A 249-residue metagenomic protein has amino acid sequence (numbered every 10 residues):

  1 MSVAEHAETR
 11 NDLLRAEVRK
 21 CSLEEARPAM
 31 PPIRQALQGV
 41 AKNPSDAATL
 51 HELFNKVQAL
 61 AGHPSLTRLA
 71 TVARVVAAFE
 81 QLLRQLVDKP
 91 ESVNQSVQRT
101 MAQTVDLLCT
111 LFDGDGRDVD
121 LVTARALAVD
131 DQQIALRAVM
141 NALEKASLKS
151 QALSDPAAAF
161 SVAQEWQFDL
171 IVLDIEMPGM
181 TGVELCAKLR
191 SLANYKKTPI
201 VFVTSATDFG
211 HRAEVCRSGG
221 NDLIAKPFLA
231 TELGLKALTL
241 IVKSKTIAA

Functional and structural regions predicted by a protein language model:
A7-L53, V97, M101-T104, L108: Long, amphipathic alpha-helical coiled-coil segments characteristic of histidine-phosphotransfer scaffolds
S22, V122-L143, Q151, P156 (+2 more regions): Conserved acidic segment of CheY-like receiver
A47-L53, S65-L83, S96-T100: Short, well-ordered alpha-helical segments that carry or flank key catalytic/ligand-binding motifs at enzyme/regulatory
S154-A158, T181-A187: Acidic catalytic/metal-coordinating carboxylates
Q167-D169, N194-P199: His-Asp phosphorelay/catalytic-motif detector in bacterial-type signaling
D174, T204: Active-site residues of response regulator receiver
E184, T207-I224, L235, T239: Alpha4 helix (beta4-alpha4-beta5 surface) of REC/receiver domains from two-component response regulators
A225-K226, A230: Residues at the ends of beta-strands that form strand-to-helix hinge/output surfaces
